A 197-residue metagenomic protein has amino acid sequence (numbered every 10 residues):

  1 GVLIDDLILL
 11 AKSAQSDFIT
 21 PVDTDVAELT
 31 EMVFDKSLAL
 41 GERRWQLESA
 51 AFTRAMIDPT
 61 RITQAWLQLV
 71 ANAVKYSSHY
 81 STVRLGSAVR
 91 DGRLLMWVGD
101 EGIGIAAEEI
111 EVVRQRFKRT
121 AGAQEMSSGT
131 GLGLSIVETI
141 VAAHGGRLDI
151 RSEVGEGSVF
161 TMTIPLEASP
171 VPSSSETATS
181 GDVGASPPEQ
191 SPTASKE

Functional and structural regions predicted by a protein language model:
V22, R44-R54, T60: Conserved catalytic submotifs in the C-terminal HATPase_c
A73-V74: Short helix-loop "hinge" at the ATP-lid/N-box region of the Bergerat-fold HATPase_c
Y80-G92: Short beta-strand/loop element within the Bergerat-fold HATPase_c
I105-F117: Short conserved segment of the HATPase_c
K118-S128: Glycine-rich ATP-lid/hinge loop adjacent to the conserved G-boxes
G133, V137: Short alpha-helical Gxxx[C/S/T] motif in the catalytic ATP-binding
G145-G146: Conserved glycine-rich
